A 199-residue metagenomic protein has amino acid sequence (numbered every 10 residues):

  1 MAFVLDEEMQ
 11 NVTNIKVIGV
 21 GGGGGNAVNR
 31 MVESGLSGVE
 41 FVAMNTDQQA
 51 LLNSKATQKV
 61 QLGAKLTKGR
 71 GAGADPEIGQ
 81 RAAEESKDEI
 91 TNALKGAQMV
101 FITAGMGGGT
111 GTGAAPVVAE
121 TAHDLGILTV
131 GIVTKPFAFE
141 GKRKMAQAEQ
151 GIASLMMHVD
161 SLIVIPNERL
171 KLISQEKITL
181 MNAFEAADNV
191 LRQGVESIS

Functional and structural regions predicted by a protein language model:
M1-S199: Tubulin/FtsZ superfamily GTPase core signature
